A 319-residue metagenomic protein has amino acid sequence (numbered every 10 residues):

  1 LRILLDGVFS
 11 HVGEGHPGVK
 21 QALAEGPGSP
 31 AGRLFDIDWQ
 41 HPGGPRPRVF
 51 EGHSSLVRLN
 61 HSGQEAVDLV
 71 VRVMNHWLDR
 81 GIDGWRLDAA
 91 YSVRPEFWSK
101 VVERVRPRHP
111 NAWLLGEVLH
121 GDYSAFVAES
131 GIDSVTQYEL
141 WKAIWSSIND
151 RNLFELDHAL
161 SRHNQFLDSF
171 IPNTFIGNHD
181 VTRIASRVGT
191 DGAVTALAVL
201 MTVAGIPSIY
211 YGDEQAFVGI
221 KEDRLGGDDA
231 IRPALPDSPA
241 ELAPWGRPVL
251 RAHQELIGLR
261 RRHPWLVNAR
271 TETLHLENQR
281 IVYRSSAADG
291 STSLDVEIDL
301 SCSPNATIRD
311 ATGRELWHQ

Functional and structural regions predicted by a protein language model:
L1-R80, V101, V105-P107, S124: Substrate-binding/active-site clefts of carbohydrate-active enzymes
L4, G84-A90, R183-A185: Short catalytic-loop micro-motif centered on adjacent basic/acidic residues
D6, W77, L87, L114 (+4 more regions): Conserved, mostly hydrophobic/aromatic
H11, H16-A24, R72-N75, D83-P172 (+5 more regions): Active-site-proximal helices and loops of the catalytic beta/alpha 8
A204-V218: Substrate-binding cleft of secreted/luminal carbohydrate-active enzymes
H253-V267: Amphipathic alpha-helical
G258, T273-R314: Carbohydrate-binding surface patches
